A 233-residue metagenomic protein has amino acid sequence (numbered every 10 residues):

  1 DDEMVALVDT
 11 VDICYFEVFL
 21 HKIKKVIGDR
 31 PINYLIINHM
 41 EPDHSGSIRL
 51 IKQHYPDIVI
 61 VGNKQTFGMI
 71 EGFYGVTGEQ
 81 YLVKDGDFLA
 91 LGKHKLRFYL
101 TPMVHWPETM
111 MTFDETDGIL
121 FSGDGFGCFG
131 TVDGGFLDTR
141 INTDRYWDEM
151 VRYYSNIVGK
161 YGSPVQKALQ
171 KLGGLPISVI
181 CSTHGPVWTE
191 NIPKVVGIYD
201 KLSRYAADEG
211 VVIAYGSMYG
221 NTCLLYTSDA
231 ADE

Functional and structural regions predicted by a protein language model:
D1-I27, M111-D114, G118-S122, V211 (+1 more regions): Conserved beta-strand hairpin/beta-sheet module of binuclear metal-dependent hydrolase folds, prominently
V8-T10, N33-M40, V61-N63, L120-G123 (+1 more regions): Active-site neighborhood of phospho(di)ester-bond hydrolases with catalytic His/Asp-centered motifs
C14-V61: Active-site metal-binding motif and surrounding structural segment of the metallo-beta-lactamase
V61-T109, K167: Metallo-beta-lactamase
K95-S182, W188-E190: Metallo-beta-lactamase
C181-A207: Short N-terminal or domain-adjacent regulatory/targeting segments
Y215-M218: Residue-level signal for short, function-critical loop segments
Y226-A231: Conserved small/polar residues in nucleotide/adenosyl-binding loops
